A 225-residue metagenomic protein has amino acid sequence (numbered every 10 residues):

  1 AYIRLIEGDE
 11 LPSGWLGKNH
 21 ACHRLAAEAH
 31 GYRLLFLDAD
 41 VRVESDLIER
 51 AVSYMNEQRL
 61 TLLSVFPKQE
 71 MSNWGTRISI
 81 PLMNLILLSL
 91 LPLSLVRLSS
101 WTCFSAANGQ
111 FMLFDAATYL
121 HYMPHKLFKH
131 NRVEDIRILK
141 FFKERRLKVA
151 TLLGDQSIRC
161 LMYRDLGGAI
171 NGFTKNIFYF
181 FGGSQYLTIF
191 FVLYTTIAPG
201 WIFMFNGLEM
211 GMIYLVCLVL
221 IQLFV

Functional and structural regions predicted by a protein language model:
R4-A27, R50, Y54-L113, A117-Y122 (+1 more regions): Long helical/loop segments within the catalytic core of UDP-sugar-dependent glycosyltransferases, especially the large
H20, D40, D46, A117 (+1 more regions): Active-site phosphate/pyrophosphate-handling residues
G31-R42: Short beta-strand-to-loop acidic/aromatic patch adjacent to the donor-nucleotide binding site
L34, F104, F111, H130-N131: A residue-level structural signature of the nucleotidyltransferase/glycosyltransferase Rossmann-like core
F36-D38, L62-V65, V225: Short catalytic-loop micro-motif centered on adjacent basic/acidic residues
M55-L87, A117-L120, H125-L187: Catalytic donor/gating beta->alpha subdomain of glycosyltransferases that bind UDP-sugars
T188-V225: Membrane-embedded multi-pass helical conduit in multi-pass membrane proteins, especially envelope-biosynthetic
